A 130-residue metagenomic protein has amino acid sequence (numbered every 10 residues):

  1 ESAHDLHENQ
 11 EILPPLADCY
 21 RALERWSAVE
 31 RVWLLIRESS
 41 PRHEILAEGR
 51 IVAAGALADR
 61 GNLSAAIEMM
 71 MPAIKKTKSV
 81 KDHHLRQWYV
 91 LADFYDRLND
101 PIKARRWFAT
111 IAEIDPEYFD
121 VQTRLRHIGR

Functional and structural regions predicted by a protein language model:
E1-E8, L35-H43, I74-V80, T110-D115: Solenoid-like repeat scaffolds
